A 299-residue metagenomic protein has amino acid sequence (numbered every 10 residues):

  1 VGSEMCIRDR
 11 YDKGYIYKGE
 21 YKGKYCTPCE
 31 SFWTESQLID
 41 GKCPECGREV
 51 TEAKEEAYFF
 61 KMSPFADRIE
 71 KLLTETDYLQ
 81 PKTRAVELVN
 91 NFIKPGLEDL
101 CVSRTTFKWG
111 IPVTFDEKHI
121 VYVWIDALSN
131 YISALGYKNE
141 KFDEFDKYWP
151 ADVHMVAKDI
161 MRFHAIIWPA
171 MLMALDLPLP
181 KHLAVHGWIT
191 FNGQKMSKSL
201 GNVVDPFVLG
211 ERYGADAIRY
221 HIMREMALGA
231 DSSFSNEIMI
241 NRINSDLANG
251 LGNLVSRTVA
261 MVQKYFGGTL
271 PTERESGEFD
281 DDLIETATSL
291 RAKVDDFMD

Functional and structural regions predicted by a protein language model:
V1-I7: Short, small-residue-biased leader/transition segments that mark boundaries at the very start of proteins
R8, T34-Q37, S199: Short, surface-exposed amphipathic charged segments that create phosphate/polyanion-binding patches used for binding
Y11-D12: Basic phosphate/pyrophosphate-binding loop/patch that engages nucleotide-derived ligands
Y15-A66, E70: Cys/His-rich short segments
P28, E52-K264, P271: Structured secondary-structure scaffolds
L72, D296-F297: Hydrophobic side-chain positions on well-ordered alpha-helices, corresponding to helix-helix packing/interface faces
F266-D295: Acidic, turn-prone loop/beta-hairpin segments
